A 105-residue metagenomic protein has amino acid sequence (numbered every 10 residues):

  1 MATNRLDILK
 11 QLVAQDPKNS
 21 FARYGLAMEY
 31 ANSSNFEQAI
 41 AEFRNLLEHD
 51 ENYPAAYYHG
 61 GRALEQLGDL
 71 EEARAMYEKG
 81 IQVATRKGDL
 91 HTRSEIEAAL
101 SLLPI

Functional and structural regions predicted by a protein language model:
Q15, E48-H49, V83, K87: Structural marker of alpha-solenoid helical repeat scaffolds
